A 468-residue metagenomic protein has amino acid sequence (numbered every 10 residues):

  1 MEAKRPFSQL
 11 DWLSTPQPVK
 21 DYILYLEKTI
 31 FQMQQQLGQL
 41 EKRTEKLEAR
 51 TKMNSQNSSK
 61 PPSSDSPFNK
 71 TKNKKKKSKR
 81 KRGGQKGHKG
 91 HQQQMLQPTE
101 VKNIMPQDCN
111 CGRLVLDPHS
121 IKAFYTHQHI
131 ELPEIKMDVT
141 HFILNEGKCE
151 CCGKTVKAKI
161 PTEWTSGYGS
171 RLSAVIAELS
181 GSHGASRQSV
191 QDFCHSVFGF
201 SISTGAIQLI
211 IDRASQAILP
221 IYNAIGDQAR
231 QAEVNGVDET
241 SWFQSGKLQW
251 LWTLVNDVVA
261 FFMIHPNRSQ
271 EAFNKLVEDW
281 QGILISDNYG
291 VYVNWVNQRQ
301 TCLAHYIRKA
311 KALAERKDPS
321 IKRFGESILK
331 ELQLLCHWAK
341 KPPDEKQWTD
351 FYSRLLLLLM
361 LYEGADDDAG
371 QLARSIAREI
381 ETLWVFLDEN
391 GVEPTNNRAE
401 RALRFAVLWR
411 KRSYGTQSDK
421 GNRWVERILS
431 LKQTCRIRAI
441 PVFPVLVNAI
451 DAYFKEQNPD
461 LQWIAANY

Functional and structural regions predicted by a protein language model:
M1-S166, Q208, V237, F243: Short, flexible loop/hinge motifs at secondary-structure junctions
G38, N145-K148, G153-Y468: Catalytic center-proximal scaffold of phosphoryl-transfer enzymes
